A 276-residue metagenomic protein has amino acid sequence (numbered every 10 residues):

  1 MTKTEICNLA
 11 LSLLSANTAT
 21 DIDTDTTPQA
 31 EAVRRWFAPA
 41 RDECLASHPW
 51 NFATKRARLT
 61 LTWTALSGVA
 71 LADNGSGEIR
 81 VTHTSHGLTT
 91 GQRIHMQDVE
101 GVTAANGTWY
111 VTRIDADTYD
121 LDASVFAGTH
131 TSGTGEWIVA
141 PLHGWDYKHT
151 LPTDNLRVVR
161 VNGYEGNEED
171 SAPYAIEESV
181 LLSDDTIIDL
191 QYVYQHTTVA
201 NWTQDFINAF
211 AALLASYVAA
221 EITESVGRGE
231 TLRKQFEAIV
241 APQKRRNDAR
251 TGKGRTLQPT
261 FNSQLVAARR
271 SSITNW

Functional and structural regions predicted by a protein language model:
M1-S67, R93, I138-W276: Glycine-enriched, solvent-exposed interface loops adjoining structured elements
A65-L142: Small/polar beta-strand repeat architecture
